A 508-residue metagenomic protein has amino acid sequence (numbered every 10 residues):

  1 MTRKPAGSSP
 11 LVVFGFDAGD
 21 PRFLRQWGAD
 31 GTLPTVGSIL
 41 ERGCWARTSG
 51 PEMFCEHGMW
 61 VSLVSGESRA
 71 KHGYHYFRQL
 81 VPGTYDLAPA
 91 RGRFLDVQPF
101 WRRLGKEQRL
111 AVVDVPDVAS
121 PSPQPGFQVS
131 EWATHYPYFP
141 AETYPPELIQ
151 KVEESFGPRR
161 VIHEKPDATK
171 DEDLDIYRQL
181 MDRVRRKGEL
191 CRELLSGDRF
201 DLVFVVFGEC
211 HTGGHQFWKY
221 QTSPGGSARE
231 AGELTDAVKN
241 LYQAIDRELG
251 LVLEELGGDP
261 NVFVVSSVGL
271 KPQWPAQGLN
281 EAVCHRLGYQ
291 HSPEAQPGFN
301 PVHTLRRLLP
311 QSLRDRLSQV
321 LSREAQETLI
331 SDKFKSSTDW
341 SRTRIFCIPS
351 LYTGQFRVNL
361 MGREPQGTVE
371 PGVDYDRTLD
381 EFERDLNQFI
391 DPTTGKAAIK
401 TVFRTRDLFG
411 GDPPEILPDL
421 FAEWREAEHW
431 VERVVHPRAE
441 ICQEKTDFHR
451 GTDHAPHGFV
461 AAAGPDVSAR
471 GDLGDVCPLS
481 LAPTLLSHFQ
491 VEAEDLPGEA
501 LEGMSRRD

Functional and structural regions predicted by a protein language model:
K4-A6, Y177-R199, V203, K219-V264 (+3 more regions): A long, amphipathic alpha-helix that forms part of the scaffold/cap immediately adjacent to metal-dependent active
A6-G7, F16, R25, R42 (+8 more regions): Secreted, luminal/periplasmic, and some membrane-associated catalytic domains that remodel anionic oxygen-ester
S8-R25, I39, L63, L104 (+7 more regions): Beta-strand elements within well-structured catalytic alpha/beta cores of enzymes that handle phosphate/sulfate esters
R22-R199, G208-H215, R307-L308, R314-S318 (+4 more regions): Active-site-proximal alpha/beta segments of enzymes that process anionic O-linked groups
P34, G58, L95-R102, R185 (+8 more regions): A structural signal for well-ordered alpha-helical segments within the folded catalytic domains of diverse enzymes
G37, E41, W101-R102, V373-P392 (+2 more regions): Non-catalytic, well-ordered alpha-helical segments in soluble enzyme domains
A70, G362-G367, D466-R470: Short helix-loop capping/hinge motifs at secondary-structure junctions, enriched in acidic/polar residues
E423-L481: Low-complexity, glycine/alanine/valine/leucine- and proline-rich hydrophobic stretches
